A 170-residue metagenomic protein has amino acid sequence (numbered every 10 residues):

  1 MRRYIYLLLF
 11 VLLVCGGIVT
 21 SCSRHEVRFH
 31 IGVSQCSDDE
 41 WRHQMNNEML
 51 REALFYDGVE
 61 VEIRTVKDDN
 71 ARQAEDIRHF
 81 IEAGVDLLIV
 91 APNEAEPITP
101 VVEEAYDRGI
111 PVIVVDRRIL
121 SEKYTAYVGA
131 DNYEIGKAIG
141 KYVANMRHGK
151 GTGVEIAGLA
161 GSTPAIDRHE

Functional and structural regions predicted by a protein language model:
R3-Y4, S21-E170: A residue-level marker of the well-folded mature domains of exported/periplasmic proteins
L8-G17: Bacterial N-terminal signal peptides
